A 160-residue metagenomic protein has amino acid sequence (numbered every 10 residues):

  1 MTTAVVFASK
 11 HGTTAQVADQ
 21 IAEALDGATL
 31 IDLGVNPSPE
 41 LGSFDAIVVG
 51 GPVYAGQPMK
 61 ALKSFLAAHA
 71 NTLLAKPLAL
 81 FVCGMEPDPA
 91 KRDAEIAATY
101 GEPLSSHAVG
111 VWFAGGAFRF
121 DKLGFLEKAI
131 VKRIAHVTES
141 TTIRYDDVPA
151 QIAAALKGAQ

Functional and structural regions predicted by a protein language model:
M1, G42, S106: Structured loop/turn residues at beta-strand edges in well-structured enzyme cores
T2-L25: N-terminal beta1-alpha1 ligand-phosphate binding loop
A4, A24-D26, A55-Q160: FMN-binding flavodoxin-like domain, especially the glycine-rich phosphate-binding loop
G12, P37-P39, P87, F120: Flexible, glycine-rich phosphate/dinucleotide-binding loops and adjacent beta-alpha linkers at cofactor/substrate
G27-S38: A short beta-strand-loop structural module common to alpha/beta enzyme folds
L41-G42, L73: A short, aliphatic-rich alpha-helical micro-motif
D45-A46, P77: Structural motif
V49: Redox-cofactor binding/interface segments in oxidoreductases and associated redox assembly factors
